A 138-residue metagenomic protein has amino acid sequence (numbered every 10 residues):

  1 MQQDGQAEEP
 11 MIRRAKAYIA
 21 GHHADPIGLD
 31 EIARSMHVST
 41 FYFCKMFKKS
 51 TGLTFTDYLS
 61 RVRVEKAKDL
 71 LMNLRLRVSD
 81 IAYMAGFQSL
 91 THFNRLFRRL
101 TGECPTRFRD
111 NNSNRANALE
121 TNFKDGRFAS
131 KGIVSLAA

Functional and structural regions predicted by a protein language model:
M1-R14, D30, S35-V38, Y42-C44: An amphipathic alpha-helical interaction segment
R13-G21, P26-D30, K49-S89, D110-A138: Terminal helix-turn-helix DNA-binding modules in bacterial transcription factors
S35-M36, A85-G86, F97: Core residues of bacterial helix-turn-helix
Y42-F43, F47, H92-F93, F97: Short hydrophobic/aromatic patch on the recognition helix
